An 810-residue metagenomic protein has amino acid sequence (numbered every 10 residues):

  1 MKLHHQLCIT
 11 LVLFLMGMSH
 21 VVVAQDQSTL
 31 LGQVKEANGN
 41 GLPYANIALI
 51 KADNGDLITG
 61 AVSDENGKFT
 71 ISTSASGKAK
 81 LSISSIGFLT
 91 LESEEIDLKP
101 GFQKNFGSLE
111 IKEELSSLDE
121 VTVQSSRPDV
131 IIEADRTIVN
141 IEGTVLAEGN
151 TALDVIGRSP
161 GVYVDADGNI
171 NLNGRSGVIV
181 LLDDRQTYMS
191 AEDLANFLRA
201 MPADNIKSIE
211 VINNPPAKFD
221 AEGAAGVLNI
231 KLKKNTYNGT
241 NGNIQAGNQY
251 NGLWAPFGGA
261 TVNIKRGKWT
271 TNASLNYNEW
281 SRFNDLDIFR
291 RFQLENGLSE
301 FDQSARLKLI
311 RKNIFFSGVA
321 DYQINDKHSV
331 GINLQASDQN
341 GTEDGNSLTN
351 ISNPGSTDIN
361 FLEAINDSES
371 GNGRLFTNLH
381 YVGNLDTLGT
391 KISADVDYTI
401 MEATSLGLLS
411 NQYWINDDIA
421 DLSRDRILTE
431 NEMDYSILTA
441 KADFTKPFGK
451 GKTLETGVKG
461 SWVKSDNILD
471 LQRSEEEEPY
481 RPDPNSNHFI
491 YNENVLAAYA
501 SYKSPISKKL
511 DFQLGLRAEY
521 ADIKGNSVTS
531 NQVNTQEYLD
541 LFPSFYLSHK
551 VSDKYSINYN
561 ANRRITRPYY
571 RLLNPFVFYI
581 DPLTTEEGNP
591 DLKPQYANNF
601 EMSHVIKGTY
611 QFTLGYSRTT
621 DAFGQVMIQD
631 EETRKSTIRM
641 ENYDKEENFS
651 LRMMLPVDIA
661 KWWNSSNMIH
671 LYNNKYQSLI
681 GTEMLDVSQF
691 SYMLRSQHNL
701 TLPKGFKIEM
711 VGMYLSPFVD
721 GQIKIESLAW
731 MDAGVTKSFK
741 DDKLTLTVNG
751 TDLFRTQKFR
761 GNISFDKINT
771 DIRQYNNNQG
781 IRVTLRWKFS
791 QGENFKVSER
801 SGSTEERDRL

Functional and structural regions predicted by a protein language model:
N46-I50, S84-F88, K99, Q103-V145 (+4 more regions): Short, acidic, small-residue-rich periplasmic hinge/interaction motif at the N-terminus of Gram-negative outer-membrane
I50-D56, K78-S93: A short, solvent-exposed loop/turn motif at the edges and junctions of modular extracellular/periplasmic domains
D53-K68: Short, acidic Ser/Thr/Gly-rich low-complexity loop/linker segments typical of extracellular and cell-surface proteins
G107-E110, A152-D154, L194-F197, G223-Q245 (+1 more regions): N-terminal periplasmic accessory domains that precede and gate Gram-negative outer-membrane beta-barrel machines
A152, R185-N213: Short acidic/polar hinge/loop motifs at secondary-structure boundaries that mediate gating or recognition
S304, I437-K441, R481-N487, K593 (+4 more regions): Outer membrane beta-barrel strand-and-loop segments of large Gram-negative receptors, especially TonB-dependent
F315-Q339, A364-N526, K550-K554, G608-F612 (+2 more regions): Face-selective signature of the C-terminal outer-membrane beta-barrel domain
N487-E493, I565-T613, R618, I638-F649 (+1 more regions): Outer-membrane beta-barrel signature, preferentially recognizing the C-terminal barrel domain of Gram-negative
